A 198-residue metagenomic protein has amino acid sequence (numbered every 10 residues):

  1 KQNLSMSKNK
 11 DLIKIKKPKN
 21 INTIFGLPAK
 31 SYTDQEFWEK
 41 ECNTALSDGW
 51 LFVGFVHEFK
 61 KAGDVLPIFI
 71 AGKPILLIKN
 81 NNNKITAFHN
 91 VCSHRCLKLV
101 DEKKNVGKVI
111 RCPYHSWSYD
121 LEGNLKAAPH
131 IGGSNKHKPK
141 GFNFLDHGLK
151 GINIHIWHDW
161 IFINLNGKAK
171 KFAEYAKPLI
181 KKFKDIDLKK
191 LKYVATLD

Functional and structural regions predicted by a protein language model:
K1-K84, S118-D198: Rieske [2Fe-2S] iron-sulfur-binding subdomain
T86-K138: Long, hydrophobic, well-ordered secondary-structure blocks that form the structural core and pocket-lining surfaces
